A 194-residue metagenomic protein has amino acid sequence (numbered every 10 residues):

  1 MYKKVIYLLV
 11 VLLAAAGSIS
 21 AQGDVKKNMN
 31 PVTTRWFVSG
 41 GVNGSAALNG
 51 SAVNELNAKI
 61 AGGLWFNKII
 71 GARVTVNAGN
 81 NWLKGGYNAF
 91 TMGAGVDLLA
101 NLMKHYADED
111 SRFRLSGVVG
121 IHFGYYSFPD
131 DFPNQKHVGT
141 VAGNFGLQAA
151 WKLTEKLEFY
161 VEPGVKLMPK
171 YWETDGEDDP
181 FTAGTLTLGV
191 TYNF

Functional and structural regions predicted by a protein language model:
M1-Y7: Bacterial N-terminal signal peptides that target proteins for export
V5, I19-S39, L102-L115, F194: Outer-membrane beta-barrel biogenesis signature
L9-A16: Bacterial N-terminal signal peptides
A21-W65, G71, Y126: Short glycine/proline- and aromatic-enriched beta-strand/turn motifs that initiate or cap beta-hairpins
W36-V38, L56-I60, M92-V96, L115 (+2 more regions): Hydrophobic, lipid-facing positions within transmembrane beta-strands of outer-membrane proteins
A47-L56, L83-A89, T174-P180: Solvent-exposed loop/turn segments connecting transmembrane beta-strands in outer-membrane beta-barrel proteins
L64-A142, W151-E155, T191-Y192: Gram-negative (and chloroplast) outer-membrane scaffold detector with strong preference for beta-barrel transmembrane
G93-V96, E162-P169, D175-N193: Detector for outer-membrane/organellar transmembrane beta-barrel domains, recognizing the amphipathic beta-strand
